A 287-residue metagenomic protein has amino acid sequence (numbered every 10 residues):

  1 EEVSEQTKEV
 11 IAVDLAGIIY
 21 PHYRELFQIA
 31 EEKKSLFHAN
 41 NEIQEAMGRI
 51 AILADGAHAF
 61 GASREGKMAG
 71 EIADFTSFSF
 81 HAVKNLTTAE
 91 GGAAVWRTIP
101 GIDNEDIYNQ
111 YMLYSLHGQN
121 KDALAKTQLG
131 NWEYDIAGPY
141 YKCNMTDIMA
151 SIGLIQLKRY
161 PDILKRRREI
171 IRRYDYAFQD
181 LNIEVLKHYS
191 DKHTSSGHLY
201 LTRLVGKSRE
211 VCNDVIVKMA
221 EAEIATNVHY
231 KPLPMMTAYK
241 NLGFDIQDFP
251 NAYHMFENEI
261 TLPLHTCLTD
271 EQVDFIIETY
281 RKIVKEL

Functional and structural regions predicted by a protein language model:
E1-T88, A94, T98-P100: Active-site phosphate-binding strand-loop segment of PLP-dependent enzymes
E9-V13, I18-E32, L36, S63 (+1 more regions): PLP-dependent aminotransferase class I/II
